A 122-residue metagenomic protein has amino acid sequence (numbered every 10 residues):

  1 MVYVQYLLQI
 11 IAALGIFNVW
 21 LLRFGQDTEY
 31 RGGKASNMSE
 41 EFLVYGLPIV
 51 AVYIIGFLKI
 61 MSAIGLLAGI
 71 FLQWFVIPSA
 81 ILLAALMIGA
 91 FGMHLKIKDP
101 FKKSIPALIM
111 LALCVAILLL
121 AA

Functional and structural regions predicted by a protein language model:
M1-A122: Membrane-interface extramembranous regions
